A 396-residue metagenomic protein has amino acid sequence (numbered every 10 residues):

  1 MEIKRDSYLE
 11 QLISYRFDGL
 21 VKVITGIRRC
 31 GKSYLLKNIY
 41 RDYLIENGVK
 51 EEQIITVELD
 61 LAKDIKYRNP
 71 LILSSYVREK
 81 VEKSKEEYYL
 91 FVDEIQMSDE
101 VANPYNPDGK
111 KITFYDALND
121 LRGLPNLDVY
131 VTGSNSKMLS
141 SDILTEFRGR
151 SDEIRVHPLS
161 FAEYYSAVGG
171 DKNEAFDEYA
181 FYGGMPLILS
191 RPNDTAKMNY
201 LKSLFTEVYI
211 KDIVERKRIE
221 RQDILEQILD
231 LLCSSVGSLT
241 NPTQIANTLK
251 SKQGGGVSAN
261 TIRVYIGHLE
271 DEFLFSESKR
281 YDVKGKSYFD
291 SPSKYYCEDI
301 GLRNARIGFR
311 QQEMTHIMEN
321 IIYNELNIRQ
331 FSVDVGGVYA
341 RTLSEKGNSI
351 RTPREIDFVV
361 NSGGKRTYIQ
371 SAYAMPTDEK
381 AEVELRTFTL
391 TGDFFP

Functional and structural regions predicted by a protein language model:
M1-G19: Pre-Walker A adenine-sensing motif
E2, G19, T25, R29 (+5 more regions): A cross-kingdom feature that marks ATP-driven nucleic-acid transaction machinery
I55-E86: Short glycine-rich substrate-engagement loop in P-loop NTPases that contacts/grips substrate
K63-D64, I95-V101, M138-L139: Catalytic P-loop NTPase motifs of RecA-like helicase/translocase cores
Q96-Y130: Conserved Walker B catalytic segment
N126, S134-S136, S140-L239, T243: Interdomain motor-coupling "hinge/lid" segment immediately C-terminal to the ATP-binding subdomain of NTP-driven enzymes
P242-G254: DNA-recognition alpha helix
